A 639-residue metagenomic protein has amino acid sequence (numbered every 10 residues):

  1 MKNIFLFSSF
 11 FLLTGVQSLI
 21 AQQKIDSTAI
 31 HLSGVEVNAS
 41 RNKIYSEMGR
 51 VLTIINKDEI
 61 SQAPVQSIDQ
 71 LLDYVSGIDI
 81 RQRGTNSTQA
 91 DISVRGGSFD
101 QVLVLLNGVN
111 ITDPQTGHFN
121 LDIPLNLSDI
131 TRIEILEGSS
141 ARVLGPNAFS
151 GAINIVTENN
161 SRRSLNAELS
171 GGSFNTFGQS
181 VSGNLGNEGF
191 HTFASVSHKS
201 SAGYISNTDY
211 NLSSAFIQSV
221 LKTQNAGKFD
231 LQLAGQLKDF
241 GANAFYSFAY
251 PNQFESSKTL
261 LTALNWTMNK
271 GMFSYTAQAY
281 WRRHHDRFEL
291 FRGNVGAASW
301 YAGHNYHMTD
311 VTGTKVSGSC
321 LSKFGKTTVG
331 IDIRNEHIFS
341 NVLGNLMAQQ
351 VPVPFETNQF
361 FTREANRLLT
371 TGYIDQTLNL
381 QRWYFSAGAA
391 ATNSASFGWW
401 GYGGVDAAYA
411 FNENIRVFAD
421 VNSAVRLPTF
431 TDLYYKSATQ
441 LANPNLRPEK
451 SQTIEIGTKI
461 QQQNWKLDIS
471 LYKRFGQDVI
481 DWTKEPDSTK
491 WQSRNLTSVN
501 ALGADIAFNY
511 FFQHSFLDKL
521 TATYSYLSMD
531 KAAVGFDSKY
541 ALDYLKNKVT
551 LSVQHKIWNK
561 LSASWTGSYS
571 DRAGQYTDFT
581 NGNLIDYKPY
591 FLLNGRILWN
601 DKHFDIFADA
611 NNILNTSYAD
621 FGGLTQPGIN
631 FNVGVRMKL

Functional and structural regions predicted by a protein language model:
L32-S61, D91, F216: N-terminal periplasmic "start-of-domain" segments of outer-membrane beta-barrel proteins
D69, D73-V109, D113: Extracytoplasmic beta-strand/coil segments of soluble accessory domains associated with Gram-negative outer-membrane
N110-E137, V156-E158, I217: Short acidic/polar hinge/loop motifs at secondary-structure boundaries that mediate gating or recognition
A152, T157-L185, S195-V196, S200-T208: Short strand-turn segments of transmembrane beta-barrel domains in outer membranes, especially the first one or two
S201-T208, L212, A226-Y275, A279-D310: Flexible loop and strand-edge segments within Gram-negative outer membrane beta-barrel domains
D239-G241, H285, G344-L346, A395-F397 (+6 more regions): Surface-exposed extracellular loop regions of Gram-negative outer-membrane beta-barrel proteins, predominantly
Y246-K270, H307-T309, A365, R416 (+3 more regions): Outer-membrane beta-barrel signature, preferentially recognizing the C-terminal barrel domain of Gram-negative
N379-W383, K473-F475, N495-D578, L614 (+1 more regions): Gram-negative outer-membrane beta-barrel transporters
